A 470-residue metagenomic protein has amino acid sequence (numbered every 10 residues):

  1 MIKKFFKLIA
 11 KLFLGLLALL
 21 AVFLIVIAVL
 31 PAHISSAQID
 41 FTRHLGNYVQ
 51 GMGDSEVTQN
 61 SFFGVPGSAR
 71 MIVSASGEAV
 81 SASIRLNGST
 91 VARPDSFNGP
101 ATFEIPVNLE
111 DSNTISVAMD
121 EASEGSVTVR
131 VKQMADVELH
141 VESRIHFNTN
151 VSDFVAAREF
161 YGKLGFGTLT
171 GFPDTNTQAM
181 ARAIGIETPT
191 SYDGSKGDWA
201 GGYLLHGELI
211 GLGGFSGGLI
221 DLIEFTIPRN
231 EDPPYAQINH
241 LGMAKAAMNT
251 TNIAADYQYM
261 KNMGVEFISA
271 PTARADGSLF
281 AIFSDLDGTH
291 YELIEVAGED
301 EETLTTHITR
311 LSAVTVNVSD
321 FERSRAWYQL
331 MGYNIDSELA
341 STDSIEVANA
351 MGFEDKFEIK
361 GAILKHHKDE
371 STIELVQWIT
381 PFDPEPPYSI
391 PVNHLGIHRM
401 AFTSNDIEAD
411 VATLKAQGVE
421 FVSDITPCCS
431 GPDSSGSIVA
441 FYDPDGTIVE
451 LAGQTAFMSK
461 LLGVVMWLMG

Functional and structural regions predicted by a protein language model:
F6-A32: N-terminal type II signal-anchor transmembrane helix that functions as the membrane-insertion/stop-transfer segment
I27, I34-V137: Terminal leader/tail segments of proteins
R85, G211-G214, D285: A general beta-strand register signal
V137-H140, T149, G171-P173, Y192 (+9 more regions): Vicinal oxygen chelate
V141-V151, V155-S216, D221-E224, M243 (+3 more regions): An N-terminus-focused feature that recognizes amino-terminal "leader" regions
T177-A200, R229-N230, A236, A340-F357 (+2 more regions): Short, flexible, glycine-rich and Lys/Arg-enriched loop motifs at helix boundaries that contact anionic partners
G242-K245, L311-S312, I397-H398: Eukaryotic phosphotyrosine signaling hubs
